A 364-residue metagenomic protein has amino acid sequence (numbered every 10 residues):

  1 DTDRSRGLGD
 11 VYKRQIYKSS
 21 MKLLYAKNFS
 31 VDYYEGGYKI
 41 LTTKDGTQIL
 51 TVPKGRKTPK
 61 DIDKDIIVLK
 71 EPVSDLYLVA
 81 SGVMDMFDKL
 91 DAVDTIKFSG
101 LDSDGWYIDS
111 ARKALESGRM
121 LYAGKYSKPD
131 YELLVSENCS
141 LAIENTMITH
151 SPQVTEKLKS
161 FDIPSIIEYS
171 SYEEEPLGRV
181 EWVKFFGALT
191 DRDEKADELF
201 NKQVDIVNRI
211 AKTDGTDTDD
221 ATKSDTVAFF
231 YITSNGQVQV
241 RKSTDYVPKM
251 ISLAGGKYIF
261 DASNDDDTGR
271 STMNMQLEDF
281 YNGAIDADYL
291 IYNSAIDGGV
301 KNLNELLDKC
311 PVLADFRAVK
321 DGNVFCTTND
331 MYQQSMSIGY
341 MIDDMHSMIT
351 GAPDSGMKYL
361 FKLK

Functional and structural regions predicted by a protein language model:
D1-Y12: Single conserved hydrophobic/aromatic residue that forms the stacking wall/gate of nucleotide- or nucleobase-binding
D10-M84, K195-F229, A352-K364: Bacterial Sec-exported substrate-binding components of ABC uptake systems
T42-V135, L141-I148: A short, structured surface patch at a secondary-structure boundary
K70, Y77, G124-P129, N145-P152 (+7 more regions): Soluble non-cytosolic domains of exported or imported proteins
S74, G82-F87, A92, S99-S110 (+4 more regions): Extracytoplasmic ligand-binding site segments that recognize negatively charged/polar headgroups
D75-L78, I96-S99, L141-N145, S165-E168 (+5 more regions): Structural recognition of the beta-strand scaffold that forms the well-ordered cores of secreted hydrolase catalytic
E173-K202, A211, G215, D286-K364: Structured C-terminal subdomain patch of bacterial secreted/periplasmic proteins
I210-K301: Flexible, glycine-rich surface segments
